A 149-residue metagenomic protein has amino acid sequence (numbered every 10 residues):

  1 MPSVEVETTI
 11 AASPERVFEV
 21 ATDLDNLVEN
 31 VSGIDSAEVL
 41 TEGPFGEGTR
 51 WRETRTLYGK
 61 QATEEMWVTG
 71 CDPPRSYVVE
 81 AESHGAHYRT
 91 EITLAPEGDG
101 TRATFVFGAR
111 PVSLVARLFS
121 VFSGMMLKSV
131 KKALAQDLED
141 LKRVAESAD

Functional and structural regions predicted by a protein language model:
M1-E42, G46, D140, E146-D149: Hydrophobic ligand-binding cavity/cleft-lining segments
S3-E5, Q61-E65, H87-E91: Short, surface-exposed coil-to-beta transition loops
P14-E15, E42-F45, T69-P74, T93-R102 (+2 more regions): A short, structured loop/turn motif at beta-sheet edges
V17-A21, L27, W51, V68 (+3 more regions): Hydrophobic pocket/interface hotspot
R50-T56, Y77-S83: Short beta-strand segments that buttress and anchor functional surface loops
T56-A62, P111-L114: Short, cysteine-centered beta-strand-loop-beta hairpins and adjacent loop/turn segments enriched in charged/polar
K60-G70, Y77-A81: Helix-adjacent hinge/juxtasegments
E82-K132, Q136, L141: Beta-strand/loop substructures that line and gate deep hydrophobic ligand-binding cavities in soluble
